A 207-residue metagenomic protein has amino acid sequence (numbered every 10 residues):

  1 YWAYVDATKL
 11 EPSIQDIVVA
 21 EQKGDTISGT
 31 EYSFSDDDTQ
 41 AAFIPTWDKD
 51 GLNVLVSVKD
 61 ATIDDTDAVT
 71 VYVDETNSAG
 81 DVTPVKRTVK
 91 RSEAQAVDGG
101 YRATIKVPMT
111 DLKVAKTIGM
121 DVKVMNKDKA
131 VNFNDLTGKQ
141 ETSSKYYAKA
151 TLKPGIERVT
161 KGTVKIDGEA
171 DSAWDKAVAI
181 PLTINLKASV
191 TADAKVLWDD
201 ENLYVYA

Functional and structural regions predicted by a protein language model:
Y1-T26, D67-K90, D111-D171: Acidic/polar low-complexity flexible segments
A3, V54, Y101-I105, L203-V205: A generic structural motif
Y4, T8, E21, A42-F43 (+6 more regions): Intrinsic disorder/low-complexity segments
E31-K90, K127-A130, K176-A207: Surface-exposed, glycine/proline- and aromatic-rich loop segments on solvent-exposed faces across compartments
K49, M109-A115, D200: A short, structured loop/turn motif at beta-sheet edges
S57-K59, K106-T110, M125: Solvent-exposed residues in well-ordered beta-strands and their adjoining turns, especially edge/terminal strands
R87-V97, Y101: An exposed acidic His-Trp-rich patch
V97-K113: Localized edge beta-strand/strand-to-loop motifs within extracellular or lumenal beta-rich domains
